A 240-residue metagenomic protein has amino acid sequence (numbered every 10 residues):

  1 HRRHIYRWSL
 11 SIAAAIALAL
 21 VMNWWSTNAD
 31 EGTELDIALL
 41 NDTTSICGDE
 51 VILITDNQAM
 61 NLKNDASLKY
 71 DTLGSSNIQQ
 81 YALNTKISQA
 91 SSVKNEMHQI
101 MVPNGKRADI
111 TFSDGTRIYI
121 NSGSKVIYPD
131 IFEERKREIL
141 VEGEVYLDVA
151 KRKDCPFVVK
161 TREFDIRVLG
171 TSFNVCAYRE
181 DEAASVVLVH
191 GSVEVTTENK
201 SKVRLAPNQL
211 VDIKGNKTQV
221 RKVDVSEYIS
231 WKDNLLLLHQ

Functional and structural regions predicted by a protein language model:
H1-R2: Disordered, charged N-terminal biogenesis/targeting segments of membrane/secreted proteins
I5-I12, V21-Q240: A residue-level detector for the "anchor" residue at the start of short, highly conserved motifs
